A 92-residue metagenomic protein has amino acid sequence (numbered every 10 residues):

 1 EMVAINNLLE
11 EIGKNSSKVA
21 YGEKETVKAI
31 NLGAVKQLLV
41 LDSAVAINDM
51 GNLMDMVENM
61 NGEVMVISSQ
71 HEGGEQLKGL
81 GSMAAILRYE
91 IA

Functional and structural regions predicted by a protein language model:
E1-A92: Terminal alpha-helical anchor/extension segments at protein ends
